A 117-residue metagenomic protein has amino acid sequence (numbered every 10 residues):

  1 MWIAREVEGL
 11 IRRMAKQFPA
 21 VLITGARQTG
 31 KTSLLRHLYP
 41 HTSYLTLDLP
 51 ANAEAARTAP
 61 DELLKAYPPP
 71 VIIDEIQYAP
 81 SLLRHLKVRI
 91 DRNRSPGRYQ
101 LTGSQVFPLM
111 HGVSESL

Functional and structural regions predicted by a protein language model:
M1-L117: Phosphate-binding site recognition
